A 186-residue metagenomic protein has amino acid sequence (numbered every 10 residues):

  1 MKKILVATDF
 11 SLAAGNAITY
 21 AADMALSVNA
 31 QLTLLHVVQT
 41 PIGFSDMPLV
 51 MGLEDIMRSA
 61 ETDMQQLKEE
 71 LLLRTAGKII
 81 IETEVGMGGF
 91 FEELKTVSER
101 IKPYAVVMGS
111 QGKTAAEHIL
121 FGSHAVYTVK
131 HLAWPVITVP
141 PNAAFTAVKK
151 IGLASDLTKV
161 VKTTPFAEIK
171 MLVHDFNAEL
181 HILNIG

Functional and structural regions predicted by a protein language model:
M1-M51, K150-G186: Small/aliphatic-rich secondary-structure junction motif
I4, A21, L32-L34, T83 (+4 more regions): Hydrophobic packing within well-folded, soluble alpha/beta domains
Q31, I80-E82, P135, E179: Conserved beta-strand segments of alpha/beta enzyme cores
M51-D63: A short acidic, glycine-rich active-site loop that binds or catalyzes chemistry on phosphate/adenosine moieties
E70-V106: Structural beta-alpha unit
L94-A144: Gly/Ser-rich helix-loop-strand patches that form or flank binding pockets for ribonucleotide-derived cofactors
A143-F145, K159-V160: Short helix-loop capping/hinge motifs at secondary-structure junctions, enriched in acidic/polar residues
